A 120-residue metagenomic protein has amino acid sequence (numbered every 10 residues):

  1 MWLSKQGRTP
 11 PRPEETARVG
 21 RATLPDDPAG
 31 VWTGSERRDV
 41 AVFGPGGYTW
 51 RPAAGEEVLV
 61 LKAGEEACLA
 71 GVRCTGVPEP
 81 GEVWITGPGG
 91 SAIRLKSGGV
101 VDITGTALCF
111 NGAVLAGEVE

Functional and structural regions predicted by a protein language model:
W2-T23, Y48-E120: Right-handed beta-helix
P28-D39: Short, basic/aromatic beta-hairpin or loop at an interaction surface
R37-W50: Beta-strand/loop nucleic-acid-binding surfaces
